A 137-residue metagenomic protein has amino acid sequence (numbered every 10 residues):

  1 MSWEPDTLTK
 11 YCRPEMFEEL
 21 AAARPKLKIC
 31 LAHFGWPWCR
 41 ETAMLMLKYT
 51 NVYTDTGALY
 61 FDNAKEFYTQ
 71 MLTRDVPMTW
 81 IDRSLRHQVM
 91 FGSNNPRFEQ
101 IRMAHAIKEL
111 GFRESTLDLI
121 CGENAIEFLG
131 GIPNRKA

Functional and structural regions predicted by a protein language model:
M1-M90: Catalytic pocket-lining loop regions of alpha/beta-barrel enzymes, especially the amidohydrolase/enolase/GH5 lineages
H33, T54, N94, L117 (+1 more regions): Conserved, mostly hydrophobic/aromatic
N51, N63, N94-N95, N124 (+1 more regions): Detector for Asparagine
L85-Q88, F98-A137: Mid-to-C-terminal alpha-helical segments outside catalytic/metal-binding sites
